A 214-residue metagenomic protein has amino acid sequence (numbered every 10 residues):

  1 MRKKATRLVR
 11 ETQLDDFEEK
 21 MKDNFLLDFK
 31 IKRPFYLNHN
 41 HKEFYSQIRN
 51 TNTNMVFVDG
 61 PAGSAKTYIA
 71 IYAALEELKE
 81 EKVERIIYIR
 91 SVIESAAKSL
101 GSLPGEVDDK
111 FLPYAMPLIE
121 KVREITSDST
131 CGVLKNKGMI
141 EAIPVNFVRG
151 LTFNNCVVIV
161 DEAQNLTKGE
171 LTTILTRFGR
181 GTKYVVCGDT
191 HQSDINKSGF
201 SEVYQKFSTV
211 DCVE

Functional and structural regions predicted by a protein language model:
R2-Q47, T51-V160, Q164-E214: Conserved helicase motor core of SF1/SF2 NTP-dependent helicases
